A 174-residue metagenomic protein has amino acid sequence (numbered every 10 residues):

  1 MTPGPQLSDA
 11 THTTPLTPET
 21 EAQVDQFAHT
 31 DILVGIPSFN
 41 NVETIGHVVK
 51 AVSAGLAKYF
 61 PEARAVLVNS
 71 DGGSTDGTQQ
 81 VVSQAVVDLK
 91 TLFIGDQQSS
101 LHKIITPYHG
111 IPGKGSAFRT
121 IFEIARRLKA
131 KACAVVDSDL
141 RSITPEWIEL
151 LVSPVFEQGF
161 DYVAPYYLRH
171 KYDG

Functional and structural regions predicted by a protein language model:
M1-A54: N-proximal low-complexity "stem/linker" segments adjacent to membrane-targeting elements
A28, A57, P61, R126-R127 (+1 more regions): Residue-level signal for alpha-helix termini/capping positions
T30-I32, G55-V68: Short loop->beta transition adjacent to catalytic acidic/histidine clusters or analogous donor-positioning motifs
V34-I36, L67-N69, Y162: Structural beta-sheet core signal
V49-A57, I121-F122, V152: Short, well-ordered amphipathic alpha-helices
D71-Q80: A conserved acidic beta->alpha catalytic loop
S100-T120, I124, I143-G174: Acceptor/aglycone-binding surface of glycosyltransferases and processive sugar-polymer synthases
K129-R141: Short beta-strand-to-loop acidic/aromatic patch adjacent to the donor-nucleotide binding site
